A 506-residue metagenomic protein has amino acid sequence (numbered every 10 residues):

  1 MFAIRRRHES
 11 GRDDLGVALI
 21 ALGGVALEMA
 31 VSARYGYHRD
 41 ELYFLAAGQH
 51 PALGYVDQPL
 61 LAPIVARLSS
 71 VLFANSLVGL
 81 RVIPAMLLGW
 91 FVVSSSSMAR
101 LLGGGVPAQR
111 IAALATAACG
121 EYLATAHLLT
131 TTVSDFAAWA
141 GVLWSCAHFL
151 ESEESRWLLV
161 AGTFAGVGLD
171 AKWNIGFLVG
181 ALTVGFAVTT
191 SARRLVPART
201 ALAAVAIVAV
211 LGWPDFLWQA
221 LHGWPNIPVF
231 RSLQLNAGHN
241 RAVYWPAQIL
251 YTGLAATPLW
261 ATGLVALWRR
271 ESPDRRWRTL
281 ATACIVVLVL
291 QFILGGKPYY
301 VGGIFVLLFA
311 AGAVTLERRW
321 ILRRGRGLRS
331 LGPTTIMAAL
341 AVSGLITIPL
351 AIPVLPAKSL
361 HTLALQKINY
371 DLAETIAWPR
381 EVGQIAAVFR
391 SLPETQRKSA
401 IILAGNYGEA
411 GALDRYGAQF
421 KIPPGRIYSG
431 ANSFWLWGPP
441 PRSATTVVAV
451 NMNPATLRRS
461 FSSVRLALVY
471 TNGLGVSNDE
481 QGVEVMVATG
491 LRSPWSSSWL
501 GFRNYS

Functional and structural regions predicted by a protein language model:
A18, V82-G103, A118, G141 (+1 more regions): Transmembrane-helix motifs of polytopic, lipid-linked glycan transferases
A21, A112-A118, A165, L169 (+1 more regions): Short helix- or helix-capping micro-motifs that position conserved polar/aromatic residues at function-defining sites
H50, W157-K172, T183-V184, I207-V210 (+1 more regions): Membrane-interface alpha helices of multi-pass inner-membrane proteins
R100, V142-L158, T262-S272: Membrane-interface transmembrane helices that cradle and orient dolichyl/undecaprenyl
H127-D135: Short acidic/glycine- and proline-prone juxtamembrane loop motifs at membrane-interface regions of multi-pass membrane
S145-G166, A198-L202, T282: Short hydrophobic alpha-helices at membrane interfaces in multi-pass membrane enzymes
G176-P273, W277, P349: Transmembrane-lumen/periplasm boundary regions of multi-pass, lipid-linked membrane glycan transferases
R329-K398, G408-G411, R415-G417, G430-N432 (+1 more regions): Membrane-proximal, lumen/periplasm-facing interface regions of secretory-pathway glyco- and lipid-modifying enzymes
